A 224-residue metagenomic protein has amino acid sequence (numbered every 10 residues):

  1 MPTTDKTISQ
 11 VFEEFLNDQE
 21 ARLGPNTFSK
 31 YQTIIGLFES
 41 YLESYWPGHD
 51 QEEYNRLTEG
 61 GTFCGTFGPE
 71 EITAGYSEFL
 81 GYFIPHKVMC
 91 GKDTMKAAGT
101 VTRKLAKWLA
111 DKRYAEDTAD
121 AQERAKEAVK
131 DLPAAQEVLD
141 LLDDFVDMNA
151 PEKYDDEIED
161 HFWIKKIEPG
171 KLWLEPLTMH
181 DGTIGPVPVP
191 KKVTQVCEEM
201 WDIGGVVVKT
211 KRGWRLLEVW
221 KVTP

Functional and structural regions predicted by a protein language model:
M1-K30: Basic/polar, acidic-poor N-terminal "presequence/leader" segments that form or can form short amphipathic helices
G24-L109: Non-catalytic DNA-binding core/recognition domains of DNA-processing enzymes
G48-L57, D111-L132: Short, charged hinge/linker segments at domain and secondary-structure junctions
E59-C64, A121-V146, Y154: Flexible interdomain linker/hinge and immediately adjacent N-terminus of the catalytic tyrosine-recombinase domain
D140-K171: Structural detector for short beta-strands of small beta-barrel domains
K166-P188: OB-fold (S1/OB) nucleic-acid-binding surfaces
V189-V206: Short nucleic-acid-contacting surface segments enriched for D/E, G, S/T with interspersed K/R
V208-P224: OB-fold/S1-family single-stranded nucleic acid-binding modules
